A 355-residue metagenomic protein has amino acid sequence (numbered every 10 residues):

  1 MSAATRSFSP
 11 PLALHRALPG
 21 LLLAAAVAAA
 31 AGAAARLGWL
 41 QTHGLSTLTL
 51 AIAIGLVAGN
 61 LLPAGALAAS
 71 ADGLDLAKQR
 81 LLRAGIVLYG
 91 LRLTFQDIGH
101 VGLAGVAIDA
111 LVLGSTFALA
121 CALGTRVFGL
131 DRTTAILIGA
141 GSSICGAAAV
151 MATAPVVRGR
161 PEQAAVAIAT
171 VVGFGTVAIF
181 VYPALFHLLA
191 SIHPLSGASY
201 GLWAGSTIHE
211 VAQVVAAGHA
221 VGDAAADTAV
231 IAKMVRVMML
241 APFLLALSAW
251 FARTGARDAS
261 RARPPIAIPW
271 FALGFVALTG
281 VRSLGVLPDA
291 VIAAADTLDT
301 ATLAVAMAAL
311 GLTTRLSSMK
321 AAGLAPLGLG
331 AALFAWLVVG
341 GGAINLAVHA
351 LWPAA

Functional and structural regions predicted by a protein language model:
S2-A77, Y89-Q96, L245-T300, A306-S318 (+2 more regions): Structural signature of multi-pass alpha-helical membrane transport proteins
L23-A29, A53-L56, K78-L91, V112 (+6 more regions): Small-residue-rich segments of transmembrane alpha-helices in multi-pass membrane proteins, especially helix faces
R36-G38, F95-A104, H187-S199, H219-T228 (+1 more regions): Helix-coil boundary and interhelical linker segments in multi-pass alpha-helical membrane proteins
Q41-V57, Q79, V101-S115, G139-S142 (+3 more regions): Structural signature of hydrophobic alpha-helical transmembrane segments
A77, G85-R132, A154-V172: Helix-loop-helix hairpins and the membrane-proximal interhelical loops of multi-pass alpha-helical transport proteins
A107-G139, A178-S196, G285, A301 (+4 more regions): Transmembrane alpha-helices that form the ion-translocation and gating core of multi-pass ion transport proteins
L130-A178, G197-G222, L298: Alpha-helical membrane segments and immediately flanking helix-loop junctions that form or couple to the substrate/ion
G218-R261: Oxyanion-binding "anion nests"
